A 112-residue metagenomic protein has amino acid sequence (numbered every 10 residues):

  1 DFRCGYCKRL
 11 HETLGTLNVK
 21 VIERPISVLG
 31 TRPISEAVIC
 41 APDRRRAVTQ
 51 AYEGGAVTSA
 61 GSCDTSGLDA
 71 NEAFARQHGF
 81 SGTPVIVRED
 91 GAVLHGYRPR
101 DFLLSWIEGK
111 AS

Functional and structural regions predicted by a protein language model:
R3-D64, F74-S81: Structural alpha/beta surface segment adjacent to cysteine/selenocysteine redox centers across thiol/disulfide enzymes
S66-D69: Short gly/ser/thr-rich secondary-structure transition/capping motifs
Q77, V87-S112: Non-catalytic, surface beta->alpha helical segment in thiol-disulfide oxidoreductase systems
P84: Long C-terminal interaction/binding lobes of large macromolecular proteins
